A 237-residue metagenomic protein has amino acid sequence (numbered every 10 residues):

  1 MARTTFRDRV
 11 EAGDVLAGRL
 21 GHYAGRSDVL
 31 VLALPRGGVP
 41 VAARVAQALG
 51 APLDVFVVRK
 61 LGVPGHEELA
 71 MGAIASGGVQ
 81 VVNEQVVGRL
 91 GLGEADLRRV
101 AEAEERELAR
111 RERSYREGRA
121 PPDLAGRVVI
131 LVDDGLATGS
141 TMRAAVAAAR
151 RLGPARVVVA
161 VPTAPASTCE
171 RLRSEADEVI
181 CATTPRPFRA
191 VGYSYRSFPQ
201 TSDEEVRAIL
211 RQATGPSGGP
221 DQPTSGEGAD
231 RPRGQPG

Functional and structural regions predicted by a protein language model:
M1-G237: PRPP-associated nucleotide enzymes
